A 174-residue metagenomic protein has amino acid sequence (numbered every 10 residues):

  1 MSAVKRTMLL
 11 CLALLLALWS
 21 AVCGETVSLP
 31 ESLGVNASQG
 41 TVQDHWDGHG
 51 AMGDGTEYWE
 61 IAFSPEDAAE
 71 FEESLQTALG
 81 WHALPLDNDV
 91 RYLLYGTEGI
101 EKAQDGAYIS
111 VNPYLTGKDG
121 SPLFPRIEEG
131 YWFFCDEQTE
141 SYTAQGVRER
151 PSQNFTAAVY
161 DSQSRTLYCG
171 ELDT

Functional and structural regions predicted by a protein language model:
M1-T26: Gram-positive cell-envelope targeting signals
A3, M8, D44-W46, T143 (+1 more regions): Sparse, context-dependent recognition of short Cys/His-centered cofactor- or disulfide-binding micro-motifs
M8-L10, L16, L75, I109 (+1 more regions): Extended hydrophobic/Leu-rich segments
L10, G48-G50, V147: Short, well-ordered helical secondary-structure segments
W19-N88: N-terminal export/targeting and maturation segments
H82-T166: Functional cores of ribonucleases/endoribonucleases
G170: Conserved beta-strand-loop-alpha-helix junction that forms the acyl-donor binding cleft
D173-T174: Short, solvent-exposed mixed-charge patches
